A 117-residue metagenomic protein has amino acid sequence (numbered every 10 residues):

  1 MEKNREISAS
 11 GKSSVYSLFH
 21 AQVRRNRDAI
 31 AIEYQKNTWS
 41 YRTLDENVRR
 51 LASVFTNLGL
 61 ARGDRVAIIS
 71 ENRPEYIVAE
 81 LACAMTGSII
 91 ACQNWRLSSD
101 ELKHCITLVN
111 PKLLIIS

Functional and structural regions predicted by a protein language model:
M1-K12: Flexible, non-catalytic linker and terminal segments flanking ANL/adenylate-forming cores
E2, R27, C92: Residue-level signal for pocket-adjacent positions within structured domains
A9, I69, L114-S117: Active-site-adjacent beta-strand anchor residues
S10-S13, A91-Q93: Short, solvent-exposed secondary-structure boundary motifs
G11-V15, D28-R73, I77-L81, S98-T107: Conserved AMP-binding/adenylate-forming core of the ANL superfamily
S17-F19, I90: Intrinsic low-complexity/disordered segments
A21-D28: Flexible acidic/glycine-rich loop/turn elements at helix↔coil and beta-strand↔loop transitions within catalytic cores
N57-L58, M85-S117: Structural core segment of the AMP-binding/adenylate-forming
